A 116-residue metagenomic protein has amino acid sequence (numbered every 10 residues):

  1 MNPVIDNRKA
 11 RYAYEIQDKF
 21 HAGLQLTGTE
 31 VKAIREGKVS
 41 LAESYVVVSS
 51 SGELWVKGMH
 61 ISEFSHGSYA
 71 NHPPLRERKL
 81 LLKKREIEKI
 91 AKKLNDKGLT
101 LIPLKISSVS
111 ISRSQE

Functional and structural regions predicted by a protein language model:
M1-K19, H72-P74, L81, L94-N95: Mature-chain termini and adjacent capping regions
V4-S50: A positional/architectural concept
G23, K38, K79, K105-S108: Replace "in large, NTP-powered and nucleic-acid-processing enzymes" with "in large, NTP-powered factors and other
Q25-T27, W55-G58: Short, conserved beta-strand edge motifs with alternating hydrophobic and charged residues
E36, V46, I61, K92-L99: Short, intrinsically disordered, mixed-charge
E53-L54, R113: Hydrophobic residues embedded in beta-strands of well-ordered beta-sheets
V56-K93: Helix-adjacent hinge/juxtasegments
L82-S114: Beta-rich strand-turn-strand
